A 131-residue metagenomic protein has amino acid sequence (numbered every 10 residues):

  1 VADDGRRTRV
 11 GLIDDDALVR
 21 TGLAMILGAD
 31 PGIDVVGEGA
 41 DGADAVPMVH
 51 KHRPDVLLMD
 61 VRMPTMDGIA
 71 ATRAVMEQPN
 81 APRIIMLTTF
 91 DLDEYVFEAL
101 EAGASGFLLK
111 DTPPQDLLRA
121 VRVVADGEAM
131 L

Functional and structural regions predicted by a protein language model:
R6-V19, L23-L27: Conserved acidic segment of CheY-like receiver
V19, M59, P64: The feature encodes the CheY-like receiver
D41-D44, T65-A70: Acidic catalytic/metal-coordinating carboxylates
P47, I69-N80: Short amphipathic alpha-helix used as the core "switch/output" element in two-component signaling
H52-L58: Active-site beta3 strand of CheY-like receiver
E94, T112-A125, A129: C-terminal output helix
